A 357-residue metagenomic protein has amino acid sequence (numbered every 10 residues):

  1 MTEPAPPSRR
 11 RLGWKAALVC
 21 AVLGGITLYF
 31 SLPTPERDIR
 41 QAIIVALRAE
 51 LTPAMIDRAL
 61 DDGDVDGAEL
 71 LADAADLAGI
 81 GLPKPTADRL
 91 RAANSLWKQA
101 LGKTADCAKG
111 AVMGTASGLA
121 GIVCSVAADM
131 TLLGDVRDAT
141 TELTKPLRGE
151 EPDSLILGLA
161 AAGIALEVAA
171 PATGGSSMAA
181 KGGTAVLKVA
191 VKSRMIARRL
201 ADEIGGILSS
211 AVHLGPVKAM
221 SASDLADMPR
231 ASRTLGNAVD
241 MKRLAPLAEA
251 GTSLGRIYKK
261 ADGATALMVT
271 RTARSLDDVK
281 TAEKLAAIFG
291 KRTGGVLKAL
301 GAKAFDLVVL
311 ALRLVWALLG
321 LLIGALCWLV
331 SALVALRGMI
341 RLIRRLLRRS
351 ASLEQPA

Functional and structural regions predicted by a protein language model:
M1-R9: N-terminal Lys/Arg-rich, disordered targeting/topogenic segments
R10-G13, L101-L147, A161-A162, V168 (+1 more regions): Compositionally biased, low-complexity segments of secreted and virulence-associated proteins that act as
G13-S31: Hydrophobic membrane-insertion alpha-helices, especially the h-region of bacterial N-terminal signal peptides
L32-P53, G183-V186: Alpha-helical transmembrane signal-anchor/signal-peptide segments
M55-A59: Conserved small-residue packing positions in alpha-helical repeats and bundles
G67-A72: Solenoid-repeat scaffolds in large eukaryotic assemblies
A74-A93: Short, charge-rich amphipathic alpha-helical segments embedded in non-transmembrane helical bundles/solenoids
